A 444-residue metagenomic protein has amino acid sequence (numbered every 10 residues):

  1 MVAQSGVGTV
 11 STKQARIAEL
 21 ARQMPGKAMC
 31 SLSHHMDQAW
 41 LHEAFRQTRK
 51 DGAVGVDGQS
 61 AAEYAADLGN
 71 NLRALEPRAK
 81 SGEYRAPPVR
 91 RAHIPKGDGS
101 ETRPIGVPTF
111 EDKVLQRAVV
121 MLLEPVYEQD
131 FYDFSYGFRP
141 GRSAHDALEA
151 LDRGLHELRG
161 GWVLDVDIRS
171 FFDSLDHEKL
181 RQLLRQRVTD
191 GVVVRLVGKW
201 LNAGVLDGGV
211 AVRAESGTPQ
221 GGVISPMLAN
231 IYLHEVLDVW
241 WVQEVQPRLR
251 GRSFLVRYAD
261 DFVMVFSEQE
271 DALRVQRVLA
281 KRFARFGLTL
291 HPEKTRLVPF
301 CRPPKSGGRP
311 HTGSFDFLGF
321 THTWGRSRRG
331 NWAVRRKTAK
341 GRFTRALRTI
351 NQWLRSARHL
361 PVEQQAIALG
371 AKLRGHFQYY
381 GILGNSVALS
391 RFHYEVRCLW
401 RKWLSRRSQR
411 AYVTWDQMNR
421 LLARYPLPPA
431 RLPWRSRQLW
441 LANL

Functional and structural regions predicted by a protein language model:
M1-L444: Non-catalytic terminal/accessory segments
